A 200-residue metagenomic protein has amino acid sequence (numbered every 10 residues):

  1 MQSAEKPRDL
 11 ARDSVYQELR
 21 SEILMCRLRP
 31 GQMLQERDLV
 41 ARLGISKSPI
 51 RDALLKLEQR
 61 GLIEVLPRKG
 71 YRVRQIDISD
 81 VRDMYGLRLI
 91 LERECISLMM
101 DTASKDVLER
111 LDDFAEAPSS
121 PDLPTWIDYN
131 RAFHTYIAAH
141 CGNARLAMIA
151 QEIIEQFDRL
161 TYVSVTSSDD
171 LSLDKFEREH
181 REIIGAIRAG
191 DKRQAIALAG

Functional and structural regions predicted by a protein language model:
M1-D101: Short linear motifs at protein or domain termini
P7, S164-G200: C-terminal all-alpha effector/ligand-binding and dimerization domain of prokaryotic HTH-type transcriptional repressors
D13, L89, K105, E109-D112 (+1 more regions): Amphipathic alpha-helical repeat elements characteristic of tetratricopeptide repeat
E22, R27, A117-P121, A138 (+1 more regions): Hydrophobic side-chain positions on well-ordered alpha-helices, corresponding to helix-helix packing/interface faces
I50, L108, D112, A147-I154 (+4 more regions): Short, well-structured alpha-helical segments
L87-T102, A132-D170: Hydrophobic, amphipathic alpha-helical faces that serve as interaction scaffolds
V107-T125, H180: Amphipathic alpha-helical segments enriched in hydrophobic/aromatic residues interleaved with Lys/Arg
